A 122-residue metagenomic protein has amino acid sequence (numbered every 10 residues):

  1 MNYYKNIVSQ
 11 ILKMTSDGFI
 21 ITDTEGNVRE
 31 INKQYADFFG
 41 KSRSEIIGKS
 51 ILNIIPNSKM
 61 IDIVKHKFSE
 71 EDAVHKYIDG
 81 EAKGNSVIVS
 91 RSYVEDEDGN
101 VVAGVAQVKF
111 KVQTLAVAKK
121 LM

Functional and structural regions predicted by a protein language model:
M1-F38: Sensory modules in modular signal-transduction proteins
S16-D17, V89-R91: Short loop/turn microsegments at loop-to-beta-strand junctions
T24, G80, E97: Short, ordered coil/turn segments that flank beta-strands lining enzyme active or ligand-binding pockets
R29, A36-N53: PAS and related sensory helical modules
R29, N85-I88, E97, V102: PAS-family sensory domains
R43-S44, N53-I88: Terminal output helix/cap of sensory domains in signal transduction proteins
Y93-M122: Sensory coupling linkers of modular signal transduction proteins
